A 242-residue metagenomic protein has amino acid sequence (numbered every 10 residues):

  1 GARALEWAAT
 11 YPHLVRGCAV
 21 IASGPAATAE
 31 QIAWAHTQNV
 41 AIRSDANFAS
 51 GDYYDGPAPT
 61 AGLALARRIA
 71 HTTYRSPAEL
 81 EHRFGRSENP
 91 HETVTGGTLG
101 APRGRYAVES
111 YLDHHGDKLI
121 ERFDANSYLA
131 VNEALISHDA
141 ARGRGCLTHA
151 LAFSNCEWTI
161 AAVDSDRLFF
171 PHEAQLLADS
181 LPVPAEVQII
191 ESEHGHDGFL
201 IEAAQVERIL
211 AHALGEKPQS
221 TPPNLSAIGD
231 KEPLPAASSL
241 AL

Functional and structural regions predicted by a protein language model:
G1: Catalytic nucleophile loop
A4-P12, C18: Short glycine-enriched nucleophile-adjacent loop and the immediately C-terminal alpha-helix near the catalytic center
L14-R16, V20-K118: Alpha/beta-hydrolase-fold enzymes
H114-H115, A130-A150: Active-site nucleophile elbow and catalytic-triad environment of alpha/beta-hydrolase enzymes
G143-T148, C156-E157, R167-S180: Short alpha-helix in the alpha/beta-hydrolase fold that links the catalytic acid
S154, I160-A162: Short beta-strand/loop motif that positions the catalytic acidic residue of the alpha/beta-hydrolase fold
D164-D166, S192: Acidic beta-to-alpha connecting loop that harbors the catalytic carboxylate
Q175-A178, P184-L242: Catalytic active-site module of serine/aspartate enzymes centered on a nucleophile-bearing elbow/loop
